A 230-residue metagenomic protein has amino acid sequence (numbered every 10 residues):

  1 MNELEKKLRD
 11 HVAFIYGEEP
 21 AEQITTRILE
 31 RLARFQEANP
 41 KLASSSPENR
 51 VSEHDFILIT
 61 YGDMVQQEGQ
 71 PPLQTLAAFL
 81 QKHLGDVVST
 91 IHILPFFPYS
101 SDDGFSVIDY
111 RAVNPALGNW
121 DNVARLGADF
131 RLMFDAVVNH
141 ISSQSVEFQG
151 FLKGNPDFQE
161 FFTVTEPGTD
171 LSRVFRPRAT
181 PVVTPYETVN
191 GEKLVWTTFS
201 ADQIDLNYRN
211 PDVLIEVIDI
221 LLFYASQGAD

Functional and structural regions predicted by a protein language model:
E3-I218, L222, S226: Acidic/aromatic-lined carbohydrate-recognition and catalytic surfaces of CAZymes acting on diverse glycans
D230: Structured mid-domain segments that build the active-site/substrate or prosthetic-cofactor binding neighborhood
